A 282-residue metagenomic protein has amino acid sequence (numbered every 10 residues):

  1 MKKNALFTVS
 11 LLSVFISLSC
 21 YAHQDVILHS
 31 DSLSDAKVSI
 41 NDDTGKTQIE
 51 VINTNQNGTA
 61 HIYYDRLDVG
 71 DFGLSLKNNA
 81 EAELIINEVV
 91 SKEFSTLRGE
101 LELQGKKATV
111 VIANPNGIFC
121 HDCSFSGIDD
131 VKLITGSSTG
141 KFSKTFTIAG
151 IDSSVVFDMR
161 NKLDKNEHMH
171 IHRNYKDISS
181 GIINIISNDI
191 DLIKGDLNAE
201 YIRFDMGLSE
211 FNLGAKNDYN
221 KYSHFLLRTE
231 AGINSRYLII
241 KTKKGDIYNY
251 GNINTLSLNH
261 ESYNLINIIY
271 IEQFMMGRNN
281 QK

Functional and structural regions predicted by a protein language model:
M1-T8: Bacterial N-terminal signal peptides that target proteins for export
V9-S17: Bacterial N-terminal signal peptides
I16, Y21-T255, N259, I269-E272 (+1 more regions): Solvent-exposed adhesion/ligand-recognition segments of exported proteins
S262-L265: A signal for long, low-complexity, Ser/Thr/Asn-enriched, surface-exposed stalk/shaft and domain-boundary segments
